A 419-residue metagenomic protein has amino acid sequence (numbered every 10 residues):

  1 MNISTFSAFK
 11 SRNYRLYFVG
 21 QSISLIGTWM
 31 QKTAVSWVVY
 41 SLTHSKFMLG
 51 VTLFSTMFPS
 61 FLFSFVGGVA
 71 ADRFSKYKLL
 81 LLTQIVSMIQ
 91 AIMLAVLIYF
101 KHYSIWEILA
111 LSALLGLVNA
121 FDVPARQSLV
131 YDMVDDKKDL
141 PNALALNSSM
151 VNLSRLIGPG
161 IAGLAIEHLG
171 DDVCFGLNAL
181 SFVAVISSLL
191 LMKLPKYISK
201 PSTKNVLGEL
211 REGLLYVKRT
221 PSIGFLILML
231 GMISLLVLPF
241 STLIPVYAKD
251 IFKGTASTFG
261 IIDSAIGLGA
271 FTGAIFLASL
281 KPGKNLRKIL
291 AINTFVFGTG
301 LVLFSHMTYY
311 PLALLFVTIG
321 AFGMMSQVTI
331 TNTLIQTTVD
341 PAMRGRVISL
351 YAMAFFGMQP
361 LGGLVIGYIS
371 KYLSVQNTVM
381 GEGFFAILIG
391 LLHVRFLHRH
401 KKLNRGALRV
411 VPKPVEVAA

Functional and structural regions predicted by a protein language model:
N2-P59, L215-I266: Helix-loop boundary and gating motifs at the non-cytosolic
Y14, K76, Q127, D139-P141 (+3 more regions): Cytoplasm-facing, short amphipathic helices at loop-to-helix transitions on the intracellular side of 12-TM secondary
S36-T43, L94-F100, I157-L177, D250-I251 (+1 more regions): Transmembrane alpha-helix termini and helix-breaking/packing motifs in multi-pass membrane transporters
Y40, M93-I98, L115, L189 (+3 more regions): MFS-fold secondary transporters
L62-F65, R73, Y77-L79, T83 (+5 more regions): C-terminal transmembrane bundle of multi-pass solute transporters/carriers
V96-L111, S305-F316: Helix-loop junctions at membrane interfaces in 12-TM secondary transporters
S112-L153: Cytoplasmic helix-loop-helix junction between adjacent transmembrane helices in 12-TM secondary transporters
S128, D132, D171, F175-N205 (+1 more regions): Helix-loop junctions on the cytosolic side of multi-pass membrane transporters, especially the intracellular loop
